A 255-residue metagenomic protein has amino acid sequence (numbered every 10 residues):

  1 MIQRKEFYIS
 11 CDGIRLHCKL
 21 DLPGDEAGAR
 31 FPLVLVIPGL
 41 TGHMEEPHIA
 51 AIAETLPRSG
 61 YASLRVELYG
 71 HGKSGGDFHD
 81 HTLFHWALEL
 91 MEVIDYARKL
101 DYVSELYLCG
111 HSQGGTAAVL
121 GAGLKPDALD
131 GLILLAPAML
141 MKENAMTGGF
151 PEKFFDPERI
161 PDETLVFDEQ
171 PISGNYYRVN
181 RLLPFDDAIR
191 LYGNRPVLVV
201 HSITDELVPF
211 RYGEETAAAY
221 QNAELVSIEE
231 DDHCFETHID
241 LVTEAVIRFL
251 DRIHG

Functional and structural regions predicted by a protein language model:
M1-A27: N-terminal cap/lid segment of alpha/beta-hydrolase-fold proteins
R30-G39: Short beta-strand element of the alpha/beta-hydrolase
T41-A53: The serine-hydrolase catalytic nucleophile loop
A53-G75: Conserved alpha/beta-hydrolase
H71-D101: Catalytic nucleophile-loop/oxyanion-hole region of alpha/beta-hydrolase and closely related hydrolase-like folds
D101-S112: Alpha/beta-hydrolase fold nucleophile elbow
G110-L120: Glycine-rich nucleophile elbow surrounding the catalytic serine of serine-hydrolase chemistry
T116, G123, A128-A219, A223-S227 (+1 more regions): The alpha/beta-hydrolase serine catalytic core
